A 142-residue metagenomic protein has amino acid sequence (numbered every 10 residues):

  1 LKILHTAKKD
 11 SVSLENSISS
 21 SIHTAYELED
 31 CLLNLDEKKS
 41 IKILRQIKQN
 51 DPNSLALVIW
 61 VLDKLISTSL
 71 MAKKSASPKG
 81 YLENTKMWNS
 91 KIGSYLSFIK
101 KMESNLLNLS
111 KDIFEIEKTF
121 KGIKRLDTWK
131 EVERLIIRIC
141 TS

Functional and structural regions predicted by a protein language model:
L1-S142: Conserved beta/loop motifs at nucleotide-recognition and modification sites
